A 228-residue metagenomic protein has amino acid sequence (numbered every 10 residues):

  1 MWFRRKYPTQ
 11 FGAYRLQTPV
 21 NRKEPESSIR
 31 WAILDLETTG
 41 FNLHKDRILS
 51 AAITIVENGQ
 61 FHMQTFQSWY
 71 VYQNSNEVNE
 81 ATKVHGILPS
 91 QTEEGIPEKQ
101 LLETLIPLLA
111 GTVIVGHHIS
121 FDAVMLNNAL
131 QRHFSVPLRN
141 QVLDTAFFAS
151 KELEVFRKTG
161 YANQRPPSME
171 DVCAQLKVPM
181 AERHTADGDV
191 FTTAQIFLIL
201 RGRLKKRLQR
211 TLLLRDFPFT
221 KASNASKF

Functional and structural regions predicted by a protein language model:
M1-R22, Q175, A194-F228: Acidic two-metal-ion nuclease catalytic site recognized across multiple nuclease folds, prominently DnaQ/RNase D-T
W2-R139, E154, P166-M180, H184: Conserved non-catalytic scaffold segment of RNase H-like nuclease domains
Q100, F148, V190-F191: Short secondary-structure boundary/hinge segments and terminal tails
L143-A162: Short alpha-helix plus adjacent loop in nuclease-associated cores
F148-K151, V172, I196: Generic recognition of well-ordered alpha-helical segments
T185-I196: Acidic, divalent-metal-coordinating active-site segment for phosphoryl/phosphodiester hydrolysis, typified by short
